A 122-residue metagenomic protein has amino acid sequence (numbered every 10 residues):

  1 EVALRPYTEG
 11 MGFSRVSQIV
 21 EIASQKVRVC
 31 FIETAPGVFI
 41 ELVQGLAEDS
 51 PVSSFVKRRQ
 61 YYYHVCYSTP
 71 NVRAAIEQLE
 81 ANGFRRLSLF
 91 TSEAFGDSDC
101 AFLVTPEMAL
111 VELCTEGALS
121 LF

Functional and structural regions predicted by a protein language model:
E1-G37, A75, E80-S98, L103: Core segments of cupin and vicinal oxygen chelate
E1-R5, Q60-Y67, G117-F122: N-terminal beta-strand motif that seeds the catalytic metal site of vicinal oxygen chelate
Q18, D49-S53, F122: A short, acidic/glycine-rich surface segment
A35, V43-G45, E116: Generic beta-structure capping elements
P36-F39, E107-A109: Short acidic/polar mixed-charge low-complexity motifs
F39-Y63: Helix-adjacent hinge/juxtasegments
S54-S88: Mid-chain, well-packed structural core segment of small domains
